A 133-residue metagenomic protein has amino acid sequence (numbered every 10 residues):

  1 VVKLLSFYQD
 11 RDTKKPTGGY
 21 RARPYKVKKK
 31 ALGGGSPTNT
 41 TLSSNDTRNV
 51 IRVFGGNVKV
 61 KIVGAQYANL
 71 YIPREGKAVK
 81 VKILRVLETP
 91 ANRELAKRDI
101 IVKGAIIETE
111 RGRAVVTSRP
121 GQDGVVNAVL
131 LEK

Functional and structural regions predicted by a protein language model:
V1-K133: Ribosome-associated RNA-binding proteins
